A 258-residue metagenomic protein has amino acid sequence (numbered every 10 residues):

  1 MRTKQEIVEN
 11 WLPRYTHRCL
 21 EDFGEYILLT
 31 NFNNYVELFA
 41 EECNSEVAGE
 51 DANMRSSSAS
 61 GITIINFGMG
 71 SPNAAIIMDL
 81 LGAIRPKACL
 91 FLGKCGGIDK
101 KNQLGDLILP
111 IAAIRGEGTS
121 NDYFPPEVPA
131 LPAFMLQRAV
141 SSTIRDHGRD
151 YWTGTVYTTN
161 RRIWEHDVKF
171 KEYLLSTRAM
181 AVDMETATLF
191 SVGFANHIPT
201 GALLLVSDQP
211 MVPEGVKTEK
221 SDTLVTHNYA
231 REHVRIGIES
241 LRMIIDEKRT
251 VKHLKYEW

Functional and structural regions predicted by a protein language model:
M1-R138: Metabolite-binding pocket within alpha/beta catalytic cores that recognizes anionic/polar moieties
E46-D51, R149-G154, I244-W258: Flexible, glycine/charged-enriched surface loops at secondary-structure junctions
K87-A88, M180, P199: Short acidic/polar active-site loop segments enriched in Thr and Asp
E127-S176: Active-site rim beta-loop-alpha module in soluble metabolic enzymes
A139-H147, V192, I236-E247: Generic non-transmembrane alpha-helical segments
A187-V225: Zn-dependent metallopeptidase/amidohydrolase metal-coordination segment
V212-W258: His/Asp/Glu-rich mid-to-C-terminal helical/loop segments that flank catalytic regions of hydrolases
